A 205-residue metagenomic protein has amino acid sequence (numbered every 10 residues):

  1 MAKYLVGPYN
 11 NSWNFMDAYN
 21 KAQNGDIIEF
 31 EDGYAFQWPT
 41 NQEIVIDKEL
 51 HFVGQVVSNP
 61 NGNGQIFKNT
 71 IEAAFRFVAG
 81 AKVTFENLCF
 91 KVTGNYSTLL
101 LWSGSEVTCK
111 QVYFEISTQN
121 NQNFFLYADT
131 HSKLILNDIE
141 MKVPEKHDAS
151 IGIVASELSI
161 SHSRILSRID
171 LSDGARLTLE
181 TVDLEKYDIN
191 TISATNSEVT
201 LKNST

Functional and structural regions predicted by a protein language model:
M1-E31, A35: Acidic Gly/Asp/Thr-rich repetitive segments characteristic of extracellular carbohydrate-active and adhesion proteins
Y4-G7, N24, V45-E49, G62-V78 (+5 more regions): Extracellular beta-sheet-rich ligand-binding/adhesion modules
Y9, Q37-W38, E49-T98, I116-T118: Right-handed parallel beta-helix/beta-spiral solenoid domain characteristic of secreted/periplasmic
W13-A22, F36-I46, G62, I71-A79 (+5 more regions): Short, T/G/N/S-enriched strand-turn elements that build extracellular solenoid repeat scaffolds
H51-V53, V83-N87, E106-Q111, L134-D138 (+4 more regions): All-beta strand scaffolds that present successive hydrophobic residues in beta-strands
N59, V92, I116, N121 (+5 more regions): Residues in short coils/turns that link rungs of repeat/solenoid architectures in beta-rich domains
E106, Y113-E115, N123-F125: A generic tandem-repeat structural signature
S132, L136-E157, R164-R168, A175 (+1 more regions): Solenoidal tandem-repeat scaffolds enriched in leucines and small polar residues
